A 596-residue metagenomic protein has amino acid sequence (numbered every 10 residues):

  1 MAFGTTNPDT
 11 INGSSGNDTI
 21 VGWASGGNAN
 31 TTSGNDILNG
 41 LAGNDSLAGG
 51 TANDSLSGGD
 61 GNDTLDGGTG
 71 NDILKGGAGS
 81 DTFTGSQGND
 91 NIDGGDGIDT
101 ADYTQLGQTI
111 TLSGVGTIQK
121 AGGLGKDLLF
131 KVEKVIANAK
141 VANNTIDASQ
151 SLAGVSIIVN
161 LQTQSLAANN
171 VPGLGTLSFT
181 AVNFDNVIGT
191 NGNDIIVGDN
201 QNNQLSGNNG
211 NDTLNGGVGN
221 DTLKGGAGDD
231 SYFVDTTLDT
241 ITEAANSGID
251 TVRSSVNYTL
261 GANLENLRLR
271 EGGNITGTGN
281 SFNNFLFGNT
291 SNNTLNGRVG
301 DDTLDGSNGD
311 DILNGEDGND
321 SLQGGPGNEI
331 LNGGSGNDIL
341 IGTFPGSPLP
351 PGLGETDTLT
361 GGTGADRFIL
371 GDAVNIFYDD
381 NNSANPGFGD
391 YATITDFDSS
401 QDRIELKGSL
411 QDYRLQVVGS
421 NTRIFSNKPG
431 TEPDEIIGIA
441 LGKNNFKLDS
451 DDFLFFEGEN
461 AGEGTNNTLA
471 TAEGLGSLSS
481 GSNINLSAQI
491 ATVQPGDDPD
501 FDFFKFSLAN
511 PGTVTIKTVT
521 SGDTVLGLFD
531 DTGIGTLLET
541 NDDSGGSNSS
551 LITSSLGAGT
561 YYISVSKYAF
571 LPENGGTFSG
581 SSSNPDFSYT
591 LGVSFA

Functional and structural regions predicted by a protein language model:
M1, K126, F130-E133, N143-T145 (+4 more regions): Low-complexity acidic/polar repeat-biased segments
F3, N7-N12, N17-N143, S151-L166 (+6 more regions): Acidic, glycine-rich calcium-binding repeat modules characteristic of RTX/beta-roll and related beta-solenoid repeat
I92, V132, F368, I394 (+9 more regions): Residue-level detector of buried hydrophobic side-chain packing in well-ordered secondary-structure elements
Q150, D396, L508-N510, K517-T520: Non-cytosolic beta-sheet module surface loops
E459-L478, D502-K505, L528-I534, G557-A596: C-terminal edge strands of extracellular/lumenal beta-sandwich accessory domains
S482-V514, V525, N548-L551, Y562 (+1 more regions): Non-catalytic, beta-strand-enriched accessory regions in extracellular/secretory proteins and membrane protein
S521-N548, Y568: Surface-exposed beta-strand/loop patches in noncatalytic accessory domains and peripheral targeting/linker segments
